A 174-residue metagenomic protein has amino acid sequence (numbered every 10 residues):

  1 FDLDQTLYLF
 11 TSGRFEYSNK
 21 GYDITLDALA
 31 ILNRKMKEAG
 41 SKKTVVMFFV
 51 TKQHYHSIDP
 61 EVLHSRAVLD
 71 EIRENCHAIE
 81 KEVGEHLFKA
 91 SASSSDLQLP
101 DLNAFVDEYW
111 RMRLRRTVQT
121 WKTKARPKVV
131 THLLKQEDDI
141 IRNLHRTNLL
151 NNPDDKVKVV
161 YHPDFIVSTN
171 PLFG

Functional and structural regions predicted by a protein language model:
F1-G174: Catalytic cores of carbohydrate-active enzymes across secretory and cytosolic contexts
